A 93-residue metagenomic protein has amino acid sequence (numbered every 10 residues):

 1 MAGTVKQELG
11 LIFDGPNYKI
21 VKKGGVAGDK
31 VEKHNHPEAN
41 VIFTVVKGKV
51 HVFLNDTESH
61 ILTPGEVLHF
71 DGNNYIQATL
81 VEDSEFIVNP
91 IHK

Functional and structural regions predicted by a protein language model:
A2-K33, A39: A short glycine-rich, His/Asp/Glu-containing loop-to-beta-strand
K30-P37, L54, T79-L80: Short histidine-centered beta-strand/loop micro-motifs that create catalytic or ligand/metal-coordination sites
K30-V31, V67-L68, G72-Q77: Histidine-centered metal-chelating micro-motifs
E38-V50, N55: Glycine- and acidic-residue-biased ligand/ion/polar-headgroup-sensing regions
V46-K47, T63, E82: A cytosolic small-molecule/anion-sensing beta-strand core signal
D56-G72: Short acidic-glycine-tyrosine-enriched beta hairpin
G72-K93: Ligand-binding loop in jelly-roll beta-barrel domains
